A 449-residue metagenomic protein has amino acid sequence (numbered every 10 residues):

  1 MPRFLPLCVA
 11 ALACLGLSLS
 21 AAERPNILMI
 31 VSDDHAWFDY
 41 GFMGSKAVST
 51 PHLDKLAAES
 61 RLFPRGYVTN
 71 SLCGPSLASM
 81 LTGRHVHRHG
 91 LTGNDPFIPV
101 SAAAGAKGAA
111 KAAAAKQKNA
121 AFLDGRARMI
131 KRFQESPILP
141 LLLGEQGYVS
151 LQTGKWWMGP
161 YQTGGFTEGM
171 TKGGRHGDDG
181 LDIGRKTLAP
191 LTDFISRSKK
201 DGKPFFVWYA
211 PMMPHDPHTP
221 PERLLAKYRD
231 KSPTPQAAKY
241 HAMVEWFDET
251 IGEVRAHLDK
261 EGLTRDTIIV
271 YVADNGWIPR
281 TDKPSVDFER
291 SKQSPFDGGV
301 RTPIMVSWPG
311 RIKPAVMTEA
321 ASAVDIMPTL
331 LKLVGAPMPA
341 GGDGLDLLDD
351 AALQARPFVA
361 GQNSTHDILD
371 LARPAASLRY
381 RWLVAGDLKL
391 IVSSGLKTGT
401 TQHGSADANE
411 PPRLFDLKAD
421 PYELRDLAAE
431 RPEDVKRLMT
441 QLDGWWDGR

Functional and structural regions predicted by a protein language model:
A21-P25, S32, A36-W37, L62 (+5 more regions): Long, internal low-complexity/basic segments
R24-A36, K55-L56, M80-T82, L143 (+6 more regions): Beta-strand elements within well-structured catalytic alpha/beta cores of enzymes that handle phosphate/sulfate esters
I27-L28, D33, L143, K155 (+6 more regions): A short aromatic-rich beta-strand->coil structural motif
M29-I30, A36-P137, Y148-Q152, Y161-R175: Active-site segment of extracytoplasmic enzymes that catalyze sulfate/phosphate-ester chemistry
V48, H257-A315, S322: Histidine-centered active-site microenvironments of extracellular/periplasmic hydrolases and transferases
L188-I195, A226-T267, L333: A long, amphipathic alpha-helix that forms part of the scaffold/cap immediately adjacent to metal-dependent active
L191-Y240, N275-E289: Active-site His/acidic residue clusters
W277-K283, I312, E319, V324-M327 (+3 more regions): C-terminal cap/loop subdomain of S1 sulfatases and analogous C-terminal strand-loop tails that border
